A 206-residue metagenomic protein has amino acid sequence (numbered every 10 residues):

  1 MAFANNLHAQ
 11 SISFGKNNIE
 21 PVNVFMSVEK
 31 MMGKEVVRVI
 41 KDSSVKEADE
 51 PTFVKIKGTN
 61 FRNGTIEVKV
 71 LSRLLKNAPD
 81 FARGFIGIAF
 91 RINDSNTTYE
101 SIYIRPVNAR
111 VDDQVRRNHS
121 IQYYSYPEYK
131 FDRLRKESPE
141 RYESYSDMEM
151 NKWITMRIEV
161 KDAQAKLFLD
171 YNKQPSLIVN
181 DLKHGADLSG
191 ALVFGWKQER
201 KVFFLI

Functional and structural regions predicted by a protein language model:
M1-S11: Bacterial Sec-dependent N-terminal signal peptides
Q10-I206: Extracellular glycan-recognition regions
